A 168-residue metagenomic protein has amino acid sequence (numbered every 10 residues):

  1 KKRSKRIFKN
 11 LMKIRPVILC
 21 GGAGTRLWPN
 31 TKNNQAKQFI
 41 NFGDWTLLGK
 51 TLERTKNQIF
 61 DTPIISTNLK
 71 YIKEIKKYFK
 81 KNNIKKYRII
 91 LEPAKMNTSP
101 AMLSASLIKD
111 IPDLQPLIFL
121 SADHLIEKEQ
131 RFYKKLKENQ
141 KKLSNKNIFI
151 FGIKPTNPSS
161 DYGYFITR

Functional and structural regions predicted by a protein language model:
K1-I7: Extreme N-terminal basic, low-complexity initiation segments that serve as generic localization/processing leaders
F8-I18, R26-P29, W45-F119, L125-E127: Conserved N-terminal catalytic core of the sugar/cofactor nucleotidyltransferase
G22: Active-site beta-to-alpha loop of glycosyltransferases that engages the nucleotide-sugar donor
T25, P29-I40: Conserved N-terminal glycine-rich FAD pyrophosphate-binding loop of Rossmann-like flavoproteins
A36, D44-W45, I72, F132-K137: Amphipathic alpha-helical segments in well-structured domains
F39, I89-I90, I148-I150: Conserved beta-strand scaffold positions in the cores of enzyme catalytic domains, especially in NTP/NDP-utilizing
E129-R168: Conserved core of the sugar-phosphate nucleotidyltransferase
